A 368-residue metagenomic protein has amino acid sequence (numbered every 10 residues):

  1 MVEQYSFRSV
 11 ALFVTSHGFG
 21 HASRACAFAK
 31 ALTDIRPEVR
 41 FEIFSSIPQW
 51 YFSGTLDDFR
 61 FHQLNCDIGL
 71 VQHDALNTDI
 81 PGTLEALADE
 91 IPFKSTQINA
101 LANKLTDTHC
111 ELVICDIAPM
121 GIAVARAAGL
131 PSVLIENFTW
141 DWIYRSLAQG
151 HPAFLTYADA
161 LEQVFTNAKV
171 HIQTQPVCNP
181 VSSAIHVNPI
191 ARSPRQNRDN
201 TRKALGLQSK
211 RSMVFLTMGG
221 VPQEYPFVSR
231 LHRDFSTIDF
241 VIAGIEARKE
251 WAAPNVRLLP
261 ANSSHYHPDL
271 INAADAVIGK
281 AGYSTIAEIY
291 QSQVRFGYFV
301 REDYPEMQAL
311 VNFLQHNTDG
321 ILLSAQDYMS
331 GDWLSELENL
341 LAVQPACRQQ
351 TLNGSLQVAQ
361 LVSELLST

Functional and structural regions predicted by a protein language model:
S16, D34-I35, V39-P92: Conserved nucleotide-sugar phosphate-binding/catalytic loop shared by glycosyltransferases and other
A22-T33: Short amphipathic alpha-helix
A29, Q196-A276: Donor-nucleotide binding loops and adjacent catalytic segments primarily of GT-B fold Leloir glycosyltransferases
T78-L112: Conserved nucleotide-sugar donor-binding subdomain of glycosyltransferases
A100-E162: Conserved nucleotide-sugar donor-interacting segment of glycosyltransferase catalytic cores, predominantly GT-B
L112-I117, L134, Y266-A309: A donor-sugar binding/catalytic signature common to diverse glycosyltransferases and related nucleotide-sugar
I143-Q223: A nucleotide-sugar donor-handling region in carbohydrate enzymes
L334-T368: C-terminal amphipathic helix plus adjacent low-complexity, charged tail appended to glycosyltransferase catalytic
